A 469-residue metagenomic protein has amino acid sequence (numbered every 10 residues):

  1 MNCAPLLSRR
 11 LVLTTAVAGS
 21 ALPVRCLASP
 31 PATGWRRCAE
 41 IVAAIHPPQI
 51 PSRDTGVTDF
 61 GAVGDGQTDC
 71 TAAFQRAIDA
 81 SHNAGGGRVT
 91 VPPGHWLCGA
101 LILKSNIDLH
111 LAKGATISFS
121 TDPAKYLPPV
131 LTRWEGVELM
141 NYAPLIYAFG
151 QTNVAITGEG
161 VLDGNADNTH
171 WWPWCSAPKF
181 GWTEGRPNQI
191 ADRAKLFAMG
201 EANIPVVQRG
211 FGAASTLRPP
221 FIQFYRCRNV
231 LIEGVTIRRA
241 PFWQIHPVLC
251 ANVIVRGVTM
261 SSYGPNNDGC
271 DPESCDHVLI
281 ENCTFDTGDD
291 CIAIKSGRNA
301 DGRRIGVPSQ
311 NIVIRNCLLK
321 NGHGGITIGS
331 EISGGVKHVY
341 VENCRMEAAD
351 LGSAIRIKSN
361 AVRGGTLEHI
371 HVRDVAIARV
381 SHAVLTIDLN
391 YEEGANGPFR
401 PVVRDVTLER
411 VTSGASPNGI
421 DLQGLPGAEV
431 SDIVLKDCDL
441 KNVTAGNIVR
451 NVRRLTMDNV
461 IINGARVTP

Functional and structural regions predicted by a protein language model:
C3-P469: Extracellular/periplasmic carbohydrate-active domains that bind, remodel, or depolymerize complex polysaccharides
